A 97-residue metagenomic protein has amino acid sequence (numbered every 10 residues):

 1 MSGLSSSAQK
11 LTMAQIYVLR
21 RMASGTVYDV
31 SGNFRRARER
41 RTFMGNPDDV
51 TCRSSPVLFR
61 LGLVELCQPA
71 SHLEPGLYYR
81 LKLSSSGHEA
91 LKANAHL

Functional and structural regions predicted by a protein language model:
S2-R53, H96: Short amphipathic alpha-helical interface segments
K10, F43-C67, P75-Y78: Short amphipathic alpha-helical interaction segments
L11, L19-M22, L58, L63 (+2 more regions): Generic leucine side-chain signal with a strong bias for well-ordered alpha-helical environments
Y17, Y28, F59, Y78-Y79: Sequence-level detector for tyrosine residue identity
F34, R38-T42, E74-Y78, S84: Solvent-exposed, non-transmembrane amphipathic alpha-helical segments
P75-L97: Short, amphipathic alpha-helical interaction segments positioned at domain boundaries
